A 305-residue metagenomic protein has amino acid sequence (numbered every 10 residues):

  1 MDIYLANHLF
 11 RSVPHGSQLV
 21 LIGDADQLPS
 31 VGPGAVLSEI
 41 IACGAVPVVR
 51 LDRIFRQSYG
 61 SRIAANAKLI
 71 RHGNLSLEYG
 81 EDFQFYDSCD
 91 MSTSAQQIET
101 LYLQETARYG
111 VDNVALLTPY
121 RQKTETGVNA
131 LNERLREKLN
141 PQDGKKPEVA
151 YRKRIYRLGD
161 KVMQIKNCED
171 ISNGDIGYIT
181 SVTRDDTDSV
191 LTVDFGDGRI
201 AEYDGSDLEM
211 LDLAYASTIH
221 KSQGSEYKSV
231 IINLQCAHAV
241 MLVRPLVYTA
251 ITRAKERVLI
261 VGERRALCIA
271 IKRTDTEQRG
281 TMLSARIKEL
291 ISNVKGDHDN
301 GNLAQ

Functional and structural regions predicted by a protein language model:
M1, K123, D170, H238: Glycine-rich nucleotide phosphate-binding loop and flanking beta-alpha elements of Rossmann-like dinucleotide-binding
M1-F10, A25-A35, L242: Conserved ATPase-coupling elements of RecA-like P-loop NTPase cores
M1-H15, S217-H220, Y248: Conserved RecA-like ASCE ATPase "motif II neighborhood" in helicase/translocase motors
M1-L5, L9, V128-R134, G177: Short intrinsically disordered, low-complexity coil segments enriched in acidic
L9-S12, L131-E137, L246-T249, D275-E277: Short, solvent-exposed amphipathic alpha-helical segments in soluble enzyme and RNA/protein-processing domains
H15-S17, I22-E169, T180: Conserved helicase motor core of P-loop NTPases
H72, D175-D186, V190-Q305: C-terminal accessory regions
